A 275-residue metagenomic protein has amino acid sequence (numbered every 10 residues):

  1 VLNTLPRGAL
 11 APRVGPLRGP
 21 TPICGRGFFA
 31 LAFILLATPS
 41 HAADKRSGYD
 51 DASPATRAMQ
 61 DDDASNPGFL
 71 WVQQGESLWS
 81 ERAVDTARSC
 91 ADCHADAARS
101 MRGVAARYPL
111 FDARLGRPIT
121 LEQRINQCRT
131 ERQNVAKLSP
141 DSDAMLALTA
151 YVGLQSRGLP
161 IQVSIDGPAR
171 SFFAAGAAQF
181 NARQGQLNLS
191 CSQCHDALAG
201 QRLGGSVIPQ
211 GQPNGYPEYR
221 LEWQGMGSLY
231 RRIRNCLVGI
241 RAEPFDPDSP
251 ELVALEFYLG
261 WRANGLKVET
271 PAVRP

Functional and structural regions predicted by a protein language model:
V1-C24: N-terminal secretory signal peptides that target proteins for export/translocation
T4, C24, L36-V72, R99 (+5 more regions): Post-cleavage N-terminal segment of exported redox proteins
F29-L35: Sec-dependent N-terminal signal peptides
D63-D96: N-terminal, post-signal-peptide region of Sec/Tat-exported proteins
T86-A98, L148, G176, Q186-L198 (+2 more regions): The canonical Cys-X-X-Cys-His
M101-Y108, L203-P209: Short cysteine/histidine-rich zinc-coordinating motifs and their immediately flanking basic loops
S192-E222: An amphipathic alpha-helical core segment
